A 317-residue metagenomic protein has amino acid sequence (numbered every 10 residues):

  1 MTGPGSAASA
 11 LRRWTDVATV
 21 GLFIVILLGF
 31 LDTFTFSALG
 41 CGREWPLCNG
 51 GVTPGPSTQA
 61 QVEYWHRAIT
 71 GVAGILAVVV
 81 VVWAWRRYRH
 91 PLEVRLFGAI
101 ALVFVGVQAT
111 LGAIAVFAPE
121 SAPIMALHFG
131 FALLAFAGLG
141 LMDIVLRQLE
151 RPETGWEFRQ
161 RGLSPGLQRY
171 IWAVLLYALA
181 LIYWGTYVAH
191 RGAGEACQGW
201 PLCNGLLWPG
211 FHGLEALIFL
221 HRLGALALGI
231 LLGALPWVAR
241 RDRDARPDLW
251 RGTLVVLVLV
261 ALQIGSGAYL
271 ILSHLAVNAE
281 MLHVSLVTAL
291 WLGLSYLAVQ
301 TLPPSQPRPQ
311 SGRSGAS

Functional and structural regions predicted by a protein language model:
M1-S317: Polytopic transmembrane helical bundles with strong interfacial aromatic enrichment
